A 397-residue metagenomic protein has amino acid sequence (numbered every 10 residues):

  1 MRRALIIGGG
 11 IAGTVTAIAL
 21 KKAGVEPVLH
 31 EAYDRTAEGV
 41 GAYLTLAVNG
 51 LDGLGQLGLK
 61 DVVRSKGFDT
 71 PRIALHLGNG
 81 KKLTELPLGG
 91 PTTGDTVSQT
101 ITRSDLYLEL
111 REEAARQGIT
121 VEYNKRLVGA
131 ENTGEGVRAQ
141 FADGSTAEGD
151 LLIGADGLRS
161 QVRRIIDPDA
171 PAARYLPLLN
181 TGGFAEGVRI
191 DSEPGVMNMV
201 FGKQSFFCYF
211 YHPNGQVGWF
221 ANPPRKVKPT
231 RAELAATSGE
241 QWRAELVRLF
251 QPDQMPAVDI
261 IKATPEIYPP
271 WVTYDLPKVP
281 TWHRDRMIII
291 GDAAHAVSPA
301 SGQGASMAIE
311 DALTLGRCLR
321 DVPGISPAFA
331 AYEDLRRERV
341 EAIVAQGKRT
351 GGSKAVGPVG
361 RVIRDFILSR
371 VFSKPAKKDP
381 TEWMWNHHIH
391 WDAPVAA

Functional and structural regions predicted by a protein language model:
R2, S65, G80, S301-G302 (+1 more regions): C-terminal helical "tail/cap" subdomain of flavin- and related membrane-associated enzymes
R2-A4, A19, A47-D167, P171-F184 (+3 more regions): Conserved N-terminal helical subregion
I7-K22, E26, H30, I153-G154 (+3 more regions): Conserved mid-domain beta->alpha element of the FAD-binding
A12, R35, R159: Conserved Rossmann-like nucleotide-cofactor binding loop
R35-G53: Conserved N-terminal glycine-rich FAD pyrophosphate-binding loop of Rossmann-like flavoproteins
G187-P194, K228, D321-V322: Short helix-loop capping/hinge motifs at secondary-structure junctions, enriched in acidic/polar residues
G195-R231, F250: Active-site substrate-recognition segment that forms the wall of the catalytic cavity or substrate channel
E233-I267, I325, E333: Flavin-binding catalytic cores
